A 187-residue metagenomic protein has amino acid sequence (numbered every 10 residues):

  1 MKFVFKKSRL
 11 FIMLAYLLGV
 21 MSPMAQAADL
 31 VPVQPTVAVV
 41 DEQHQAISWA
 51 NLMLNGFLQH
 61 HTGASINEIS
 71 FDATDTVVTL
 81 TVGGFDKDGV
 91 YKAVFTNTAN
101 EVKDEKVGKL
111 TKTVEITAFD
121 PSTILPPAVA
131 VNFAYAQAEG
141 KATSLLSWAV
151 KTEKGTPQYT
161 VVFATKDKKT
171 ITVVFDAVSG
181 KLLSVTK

Functional and structural regions predicted by a protein language model:
K2-L14, L18-K187: Long, terminal "pre-/pro-" and other extracytoplasmic accessory regions that lie outside the mature folded/catalytic
